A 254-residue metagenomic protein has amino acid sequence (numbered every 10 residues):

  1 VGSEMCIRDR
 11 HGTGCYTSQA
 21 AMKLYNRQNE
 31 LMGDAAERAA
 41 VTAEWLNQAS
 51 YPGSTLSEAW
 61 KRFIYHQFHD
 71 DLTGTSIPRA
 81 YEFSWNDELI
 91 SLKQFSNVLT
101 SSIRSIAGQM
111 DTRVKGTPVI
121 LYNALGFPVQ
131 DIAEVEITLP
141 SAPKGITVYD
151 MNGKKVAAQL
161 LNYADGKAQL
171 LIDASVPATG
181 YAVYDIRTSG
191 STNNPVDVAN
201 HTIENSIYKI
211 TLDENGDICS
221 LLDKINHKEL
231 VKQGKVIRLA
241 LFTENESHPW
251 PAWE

Functional and structural regions predicted by a protein language model:
G2-I7: Short, small-residue-biased leader/transition segments that mark boundaries at the very start of proteins
D9-A49: Basic, alpha-helical interaction scaffolds
E30-G33, S57, K61: Non-catalytic, well-ordered alpha-helical scaffold segments
G53-S57, I64-E254: Catalytic and substrate-binding regions of extracellular carbohydrate-active enzymes, especially polysaccharide lyases
